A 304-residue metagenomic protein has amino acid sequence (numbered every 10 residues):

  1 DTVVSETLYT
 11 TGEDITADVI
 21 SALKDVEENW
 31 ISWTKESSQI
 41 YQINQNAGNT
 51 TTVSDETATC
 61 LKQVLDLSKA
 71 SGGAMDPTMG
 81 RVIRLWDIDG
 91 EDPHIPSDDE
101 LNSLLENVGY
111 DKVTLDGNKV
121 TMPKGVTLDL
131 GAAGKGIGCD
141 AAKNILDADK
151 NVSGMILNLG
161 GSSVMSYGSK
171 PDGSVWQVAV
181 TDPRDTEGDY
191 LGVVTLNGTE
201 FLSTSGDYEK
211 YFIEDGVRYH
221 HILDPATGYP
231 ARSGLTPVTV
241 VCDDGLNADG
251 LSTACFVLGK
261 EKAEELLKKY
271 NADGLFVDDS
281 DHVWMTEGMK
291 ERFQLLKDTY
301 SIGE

Functional and structural regions predicted by a protein language model:
D1-E304: Mature catalytic core of soluble alpha/beta enzymes
